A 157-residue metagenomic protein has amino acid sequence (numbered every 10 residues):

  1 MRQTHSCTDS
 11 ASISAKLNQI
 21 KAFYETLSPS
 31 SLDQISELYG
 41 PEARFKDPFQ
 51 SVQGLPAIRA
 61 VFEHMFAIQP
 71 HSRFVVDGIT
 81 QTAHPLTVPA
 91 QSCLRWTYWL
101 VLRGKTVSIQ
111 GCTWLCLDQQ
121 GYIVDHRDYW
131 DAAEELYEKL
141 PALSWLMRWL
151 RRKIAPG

Functional and structural regions predicted by a protein language model:
M1-D33, E37, K153, G157: Short, low-complexity N-terminal intrinsically disordered segments enriched in polar/charged residues
R2-T4, A67-R73, I79-G157: A beta-strand edge to alpha-helix "cap/lid" segment located at domain peripheries
C7, A22, F45-P48, L102: A general structural-boundary detector
S12-A22, D47, Q69-H71, V124: Short, mixed-charge, low-aromatic patches
A15, Q19, A57, V107: Soluble or luminal CAZymes and related metallo-dependent hydrolases
L32-P89: A solvent-exposed, acidic/Ser-Thr-rich amphipathic alpha-helical stretch
